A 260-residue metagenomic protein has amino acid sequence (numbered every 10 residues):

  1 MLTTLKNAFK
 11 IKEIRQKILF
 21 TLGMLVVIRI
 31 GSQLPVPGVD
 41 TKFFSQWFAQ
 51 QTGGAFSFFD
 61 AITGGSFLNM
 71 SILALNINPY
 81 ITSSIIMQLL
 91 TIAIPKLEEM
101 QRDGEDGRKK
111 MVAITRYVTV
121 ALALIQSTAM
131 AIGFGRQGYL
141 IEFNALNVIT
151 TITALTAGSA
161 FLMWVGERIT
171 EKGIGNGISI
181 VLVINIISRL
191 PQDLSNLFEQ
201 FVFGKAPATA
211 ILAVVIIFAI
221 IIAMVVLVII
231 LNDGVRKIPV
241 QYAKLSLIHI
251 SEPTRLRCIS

Functional and structural regions predicted by a protein language model:
M1-Q101, E105-S251, S260: N-terminal cationic and glycine-rich segments that engage phosphates or anionic surfaces
P253-R255: Hydrophobic heptad-repeat coiled-coil signature
